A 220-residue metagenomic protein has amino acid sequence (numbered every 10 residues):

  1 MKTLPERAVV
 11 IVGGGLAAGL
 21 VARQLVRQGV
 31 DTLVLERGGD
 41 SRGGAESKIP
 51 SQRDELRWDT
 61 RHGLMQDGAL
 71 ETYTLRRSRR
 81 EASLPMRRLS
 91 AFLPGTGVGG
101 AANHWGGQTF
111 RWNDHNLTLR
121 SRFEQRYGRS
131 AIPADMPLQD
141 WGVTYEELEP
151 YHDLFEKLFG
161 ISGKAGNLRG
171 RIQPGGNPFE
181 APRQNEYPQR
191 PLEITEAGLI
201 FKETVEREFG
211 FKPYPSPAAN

Functional and structural regions predicted by a protein language model:
K2-I132, P137-L154: N-terminal glycine-rich phosphate/pyrophosphate-binding loop and immediately adjacent elements
G95-V98, A102-N220: Rossmann-like flavin
